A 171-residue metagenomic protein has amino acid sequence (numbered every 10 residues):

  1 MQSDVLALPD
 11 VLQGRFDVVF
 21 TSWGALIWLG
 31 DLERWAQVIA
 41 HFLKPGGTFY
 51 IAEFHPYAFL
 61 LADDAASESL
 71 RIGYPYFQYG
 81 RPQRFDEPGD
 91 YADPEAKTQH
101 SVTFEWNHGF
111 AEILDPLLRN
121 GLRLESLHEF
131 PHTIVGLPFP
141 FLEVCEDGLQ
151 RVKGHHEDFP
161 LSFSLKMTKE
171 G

Functional and structural regions predicted by a protein language model:
M1-D4: Conserved acidic residues
L6-V19: A short acidic, Gly/Pro-enriched loop at the edge of an enzyme's catalytic core that lines a small-molecule cofactor
D17-E33: A short SAM/SAH-binding and catalytic strip from SAM-dependent methyltransferases
E33-T48: A short glycine-rich, Lys/Arg-flanked "PGG" loop and its adjoining helix->strand segment in the class I
T48-Y91: Conserved class I S-adenosyl-L-methionine
P56-D64, E68, K97-E112: Acceptor-substrate binding/catalytic loop of class I
T103-L127: Short alpha-helix
L122, G148-Q150, G154-G171: Core SAM-dependent methyltransferase catalytic element
